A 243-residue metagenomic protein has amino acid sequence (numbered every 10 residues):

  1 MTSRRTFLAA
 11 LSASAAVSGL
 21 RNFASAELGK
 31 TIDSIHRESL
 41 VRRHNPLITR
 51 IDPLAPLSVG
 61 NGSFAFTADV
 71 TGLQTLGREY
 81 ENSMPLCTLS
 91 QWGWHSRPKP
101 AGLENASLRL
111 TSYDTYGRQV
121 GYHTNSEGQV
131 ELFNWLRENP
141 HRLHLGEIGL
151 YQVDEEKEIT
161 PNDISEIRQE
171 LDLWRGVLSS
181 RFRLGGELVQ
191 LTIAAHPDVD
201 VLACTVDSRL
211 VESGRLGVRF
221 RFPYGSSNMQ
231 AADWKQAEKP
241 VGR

Functional and structural regions predicted by a protein language model:
M1-T2: Secretory targeting signals
T6-A26: N-terminal export signals
E27-R243: Beta-sandwich/jelly-roll carbohydrate-recognition scaffolds of carbohydrate-active enzymes
